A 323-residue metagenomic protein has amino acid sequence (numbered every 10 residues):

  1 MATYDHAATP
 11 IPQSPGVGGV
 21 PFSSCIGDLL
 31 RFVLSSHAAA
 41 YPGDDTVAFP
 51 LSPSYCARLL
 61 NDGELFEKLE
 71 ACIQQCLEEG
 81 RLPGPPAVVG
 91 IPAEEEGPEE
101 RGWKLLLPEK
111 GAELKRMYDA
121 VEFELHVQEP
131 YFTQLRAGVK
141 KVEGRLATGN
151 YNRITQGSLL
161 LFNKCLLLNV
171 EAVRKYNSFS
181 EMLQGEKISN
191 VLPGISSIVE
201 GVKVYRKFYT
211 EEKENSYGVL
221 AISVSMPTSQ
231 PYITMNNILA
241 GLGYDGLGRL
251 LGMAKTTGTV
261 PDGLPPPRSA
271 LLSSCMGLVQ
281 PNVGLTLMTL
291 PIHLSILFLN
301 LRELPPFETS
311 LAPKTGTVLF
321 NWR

Functional and structural regions predicted by a protein language model:
M1-L167, E171-W322: Mixed-charge, low-complexity intrinsically disordered regions
